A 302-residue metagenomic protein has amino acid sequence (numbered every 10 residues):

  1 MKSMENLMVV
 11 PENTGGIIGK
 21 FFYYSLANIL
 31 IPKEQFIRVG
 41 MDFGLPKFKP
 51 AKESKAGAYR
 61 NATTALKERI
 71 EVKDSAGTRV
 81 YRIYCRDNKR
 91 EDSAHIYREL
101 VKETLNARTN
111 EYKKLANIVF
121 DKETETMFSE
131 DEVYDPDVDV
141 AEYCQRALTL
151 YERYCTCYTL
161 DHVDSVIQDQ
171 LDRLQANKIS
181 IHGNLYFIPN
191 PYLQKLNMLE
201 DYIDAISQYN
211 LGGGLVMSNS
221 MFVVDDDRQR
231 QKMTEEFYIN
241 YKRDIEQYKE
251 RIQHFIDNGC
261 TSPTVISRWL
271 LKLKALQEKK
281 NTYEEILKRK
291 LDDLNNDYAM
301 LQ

Functional and structural regions predicted by a protein language model:
M1-A58: N-terminal intrinsically disordered, low-complexity regulatory tails that precede a folded domain
I18-I29, E152-Y158, G183-P189: Short cationic amphipathic helices and targeting signals
I37-P50, A58-N61, C157, L174-L271: Terminal interaction module
S54-P136: Low-complexity, serine/threonine/proline-enriched polar segments
I118-Y143, L160, R173-N177, N197-Y202 (+2 more regions): Extended, non-transmembrane interaction/recognition domains
A141-T159: Extended, non-catalytic structural segments that build the interaction scaffolds of large macromolecular assemblies
Y143, K242-Q302: C-terminal accessory extensions appended to soluble enzyme cores
